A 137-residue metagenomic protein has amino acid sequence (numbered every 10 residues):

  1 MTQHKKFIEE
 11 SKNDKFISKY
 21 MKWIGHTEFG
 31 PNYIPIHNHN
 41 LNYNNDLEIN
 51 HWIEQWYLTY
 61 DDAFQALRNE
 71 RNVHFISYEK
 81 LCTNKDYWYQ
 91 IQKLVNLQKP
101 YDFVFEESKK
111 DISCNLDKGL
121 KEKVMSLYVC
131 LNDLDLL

Functional and structural regions predicted by a protein language model:
Q3-L137: PAPS-dependent sulfotransferases, especially Golgi type II membrane carbohydrate sulfotransferases
